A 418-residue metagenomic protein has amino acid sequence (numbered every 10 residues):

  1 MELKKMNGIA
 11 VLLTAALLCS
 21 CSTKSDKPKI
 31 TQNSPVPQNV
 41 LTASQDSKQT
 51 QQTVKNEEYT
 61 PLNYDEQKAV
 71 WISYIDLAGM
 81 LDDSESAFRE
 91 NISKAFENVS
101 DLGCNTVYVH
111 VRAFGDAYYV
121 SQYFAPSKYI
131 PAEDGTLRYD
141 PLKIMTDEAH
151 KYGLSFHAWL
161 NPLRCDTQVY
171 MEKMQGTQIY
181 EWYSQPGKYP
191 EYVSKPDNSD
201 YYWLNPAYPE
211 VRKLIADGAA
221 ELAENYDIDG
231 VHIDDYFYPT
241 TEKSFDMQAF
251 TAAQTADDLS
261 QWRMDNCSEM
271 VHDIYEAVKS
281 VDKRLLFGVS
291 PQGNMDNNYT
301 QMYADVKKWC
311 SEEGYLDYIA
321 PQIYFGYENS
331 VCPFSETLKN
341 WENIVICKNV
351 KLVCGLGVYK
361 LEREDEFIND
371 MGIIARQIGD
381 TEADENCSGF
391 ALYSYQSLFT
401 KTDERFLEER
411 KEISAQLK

Functional and structural regions predicted by a protein language model:
L18-S20: C-terminal motif of bacterial Sec signal peptides marking the signal peptidase cleavage site
T60-R89, H157-A158, L163-E221, N225: Active-site-adjacent "subsite" loops/lids of carbohydrate-active enzymes
D65, G115-L142, V169-N205, P239-Q261: Aromatic- and acidic-residue-enriched carbohydrate-binding clefts of CAZyme catalytic domains
I75-S86, F124-R138, N198-K213, A256-N266 (+2 more regions): The substrate-binding groove and active-site-proximal loops of carbohydrate-active enzymes, especially glycoside
E90-A117, N225-G230, G314-Y318, C387: Catalytic domains of carbohydrate-active enzymes, especially glycoside hydrolases
N98, Q185-E312, Y324-F325: Polysaccharide-binding and catalytic clefts of secreted carbohydrate-active enzymes
A113-N161, T255-V281, F334: Aromatic-lined substrate-binding rim segments of carbohydrate-active enzymes
E313-P333, N340-K418: Substrate-binding cleft of secreted/luminal carbohydrate-active enzymes
